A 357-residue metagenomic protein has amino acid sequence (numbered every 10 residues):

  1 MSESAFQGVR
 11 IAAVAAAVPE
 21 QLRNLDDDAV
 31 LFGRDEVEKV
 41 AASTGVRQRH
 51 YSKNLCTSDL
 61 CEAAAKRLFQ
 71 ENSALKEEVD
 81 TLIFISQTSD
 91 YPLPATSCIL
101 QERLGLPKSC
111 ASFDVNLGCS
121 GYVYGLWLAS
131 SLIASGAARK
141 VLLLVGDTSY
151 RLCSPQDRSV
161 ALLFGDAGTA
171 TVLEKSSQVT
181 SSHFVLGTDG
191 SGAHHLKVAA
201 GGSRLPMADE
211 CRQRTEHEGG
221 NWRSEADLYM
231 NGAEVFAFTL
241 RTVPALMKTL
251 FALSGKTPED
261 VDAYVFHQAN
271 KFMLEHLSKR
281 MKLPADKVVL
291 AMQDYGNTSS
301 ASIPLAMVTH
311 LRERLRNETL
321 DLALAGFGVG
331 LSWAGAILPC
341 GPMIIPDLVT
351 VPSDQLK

Functional and structural regions predicted by a protein language model:
M1-N54, D157-A237, A245, P339-K357: Condensing-enzyme catalytic core mediating Claisen C-C bond formation in acyl metabolism
I11, N54-C119, V123, L250-L274: Conserved beta-ketoacyl condensing-enzyme motif
A12-A15, I85, N116, V141-D147 (+3 more regions): Short beta-strand segments
R23, L93-A95, C153-D157, W333-I337: Short acidic, glycine/serine/threonine-rich loops at helix termini
G33-K39, P92-G105, L143-S149, R212-G220 (+1 more regions): Acidic-glycine-rich active-site phosphate/pyrophosphate-binding loop
S58, E62, T88-S89, P107-S109 (+4 more regions): Claisen-condensing/thiolase-fold acyl-transfer catalytic domains that form or cleave C-C bonds in fatty acid
A134-A167: Flexible, glycine-rich active-site loops centered on histidine and acidic residues that chelate a metal or position
